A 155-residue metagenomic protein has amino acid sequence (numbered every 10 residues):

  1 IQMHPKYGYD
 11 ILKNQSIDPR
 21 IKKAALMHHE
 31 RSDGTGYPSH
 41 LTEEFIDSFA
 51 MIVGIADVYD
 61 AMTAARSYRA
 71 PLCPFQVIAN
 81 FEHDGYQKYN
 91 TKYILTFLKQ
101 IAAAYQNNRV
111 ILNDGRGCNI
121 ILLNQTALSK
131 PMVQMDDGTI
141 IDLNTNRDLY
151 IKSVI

Functional and structural regions predicted by a protein language model:
I1-V154: Histidine- and acidic-residue-rich, metal-dependent catalytic cores
